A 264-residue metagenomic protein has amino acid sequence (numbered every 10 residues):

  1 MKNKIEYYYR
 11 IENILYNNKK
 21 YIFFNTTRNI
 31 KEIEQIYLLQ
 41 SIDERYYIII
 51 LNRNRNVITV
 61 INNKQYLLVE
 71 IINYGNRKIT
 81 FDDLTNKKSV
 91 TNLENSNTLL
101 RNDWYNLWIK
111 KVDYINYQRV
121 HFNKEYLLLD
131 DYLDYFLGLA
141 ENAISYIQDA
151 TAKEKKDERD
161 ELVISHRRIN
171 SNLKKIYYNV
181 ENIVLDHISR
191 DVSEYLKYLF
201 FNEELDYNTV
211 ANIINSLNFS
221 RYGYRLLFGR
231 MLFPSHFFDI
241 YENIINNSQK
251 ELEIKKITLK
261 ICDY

Functional and structural regions predicted by a protein language model:
M1-Y9: Juxta-kinase regulatory segment immediately upstream of eukaryotic protein kinase catalytic domains
Y16-T98: ATP-binding pocket architecture of kinase catalytic cores
I22-F24, Y224-P234: Short, hydrophobic/proline-enriched secondary-structure or compact coil segments at domain edges
T27, L99-I164, N208, K260-I261: ATP-dependent phospho-/nucleotidyl transfer catalytic cores
I49, I147-V192: Active-site acidic catalytic loop and adjacent metal/ATP-binding pocket of ATP-dependent phosphoryl transfer enzymes
N63-K78, K111-N123, Y195, F233-L252: A glycine-centered beta->alpha junction motif in the catalytic cores of kinase/phosphotransferase enzymes
I188-F219, R230-Q249: Active-site activation/catalytic loop segments of kinase-like enzymes and analogous catalytic loops in related
L252-Y264: Structural signal for terminal/edge beta-strands and the immediately following C-terminal loop/tail that closes
